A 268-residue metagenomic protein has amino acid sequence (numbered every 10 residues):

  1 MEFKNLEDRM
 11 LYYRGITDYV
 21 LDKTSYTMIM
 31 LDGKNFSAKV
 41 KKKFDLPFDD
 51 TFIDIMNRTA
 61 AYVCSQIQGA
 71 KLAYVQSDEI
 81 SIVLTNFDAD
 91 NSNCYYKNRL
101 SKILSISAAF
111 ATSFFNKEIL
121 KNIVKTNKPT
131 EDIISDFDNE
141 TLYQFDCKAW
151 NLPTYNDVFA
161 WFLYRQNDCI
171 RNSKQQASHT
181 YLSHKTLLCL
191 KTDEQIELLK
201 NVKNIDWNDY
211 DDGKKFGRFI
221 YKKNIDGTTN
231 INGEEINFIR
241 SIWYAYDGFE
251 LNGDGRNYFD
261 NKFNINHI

Functional and structural regions predicted by a protein language model:
M1-I268: Regulatory and interdomain segments flanking nucleotide-handling catalytic cores in signaling/defense enzymes
